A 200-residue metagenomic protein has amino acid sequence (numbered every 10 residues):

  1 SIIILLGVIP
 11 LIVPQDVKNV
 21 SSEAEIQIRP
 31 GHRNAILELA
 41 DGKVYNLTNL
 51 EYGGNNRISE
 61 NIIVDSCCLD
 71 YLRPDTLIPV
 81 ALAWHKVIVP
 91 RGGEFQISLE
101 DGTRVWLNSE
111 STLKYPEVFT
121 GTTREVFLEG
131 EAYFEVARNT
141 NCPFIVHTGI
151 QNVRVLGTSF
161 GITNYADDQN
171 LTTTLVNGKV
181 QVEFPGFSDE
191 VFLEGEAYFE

Functional and structural regions predicted by a protein language model:
I2-T172, Q181-E200: Short acidic/polar, Gly/Pro-enriched loop/turn segments located at secondary-structure boundaries
L175: Conserved catalytic Walker-motif region of ABC-type ATPase nucleotide-binding domains
